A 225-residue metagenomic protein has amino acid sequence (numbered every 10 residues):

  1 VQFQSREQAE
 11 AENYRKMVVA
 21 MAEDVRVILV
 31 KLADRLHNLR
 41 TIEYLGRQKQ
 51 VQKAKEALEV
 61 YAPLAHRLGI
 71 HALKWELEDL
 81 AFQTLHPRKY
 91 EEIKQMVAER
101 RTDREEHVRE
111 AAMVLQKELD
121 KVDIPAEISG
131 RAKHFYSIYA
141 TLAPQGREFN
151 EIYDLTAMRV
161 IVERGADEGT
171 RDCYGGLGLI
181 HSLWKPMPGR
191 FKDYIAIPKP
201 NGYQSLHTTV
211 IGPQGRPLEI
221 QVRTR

Functional and structural regions predicted by a protein language model:
Q2-M17, A22-I28, R35-R225: Nucleic-acid processing machinery
